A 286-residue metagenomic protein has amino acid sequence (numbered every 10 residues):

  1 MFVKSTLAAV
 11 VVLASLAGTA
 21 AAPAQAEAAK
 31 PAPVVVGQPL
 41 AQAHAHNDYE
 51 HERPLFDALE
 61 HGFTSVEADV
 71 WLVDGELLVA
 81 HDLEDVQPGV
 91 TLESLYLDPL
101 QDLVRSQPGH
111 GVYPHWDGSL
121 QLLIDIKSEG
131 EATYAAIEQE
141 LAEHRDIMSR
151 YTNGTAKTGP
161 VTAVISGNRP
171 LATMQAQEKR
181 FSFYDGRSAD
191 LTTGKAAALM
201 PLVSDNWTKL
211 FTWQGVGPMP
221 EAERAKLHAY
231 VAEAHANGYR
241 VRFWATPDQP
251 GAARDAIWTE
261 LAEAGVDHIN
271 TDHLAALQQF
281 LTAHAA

Functional and structural regions predicted by a protein language model:
M1-A28: Secretory targeting and sorting signals
P31-L40, D57-E60, T64, V73-A286: Catalytic cores of phosphodiester-bond hydrolases, prominently lipid phosphodiesterases
H51-F56: A structural motif detector for short, solvent-exposed N-terminal "entry" segments of globular domains
